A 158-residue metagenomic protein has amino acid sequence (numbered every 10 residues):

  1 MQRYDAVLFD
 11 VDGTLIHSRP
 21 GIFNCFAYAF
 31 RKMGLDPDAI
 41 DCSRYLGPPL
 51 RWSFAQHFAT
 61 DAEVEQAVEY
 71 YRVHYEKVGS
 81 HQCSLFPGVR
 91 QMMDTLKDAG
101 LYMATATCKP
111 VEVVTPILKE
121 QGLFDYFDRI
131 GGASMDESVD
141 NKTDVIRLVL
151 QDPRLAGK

Functional and structural regions predicted by a protein language model:
M1-Q2, A99-L101, D152-K158: Glycine-rich phosphate-binding loop signature in dinucleotide/nucleotide-binding domains
Q2-Q91, T95, A99, E112-T115: N-terminal helical cap/lid subdomain that shapes the substrate entry/recognition surface in HAD-like hydrolases
C108: Cofactor-binding loop segments of dinucleotide-utilizing enzymes, especially the Rossmann-like FAD- and NAD(P)+-binding
V111-K158: Substrate-recognition "cap/lid" segment bordering the active-site pocket of phosphatases
